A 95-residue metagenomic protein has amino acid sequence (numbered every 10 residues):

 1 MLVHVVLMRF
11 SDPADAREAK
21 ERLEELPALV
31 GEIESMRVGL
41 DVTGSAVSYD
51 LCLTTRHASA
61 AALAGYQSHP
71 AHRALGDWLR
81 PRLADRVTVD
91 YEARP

Functional and structural regions predicted by a protein language model:
M1-D50, A58-S68, Y91-P95: Short S/T/G/P-rich N-terminal loop/turn motif that feeds into the first structured element of a domain
E25, W78, R82: Solvent-exposed, charged/polar functional surfaces in cytosolic regulatory/catalytic domains
E32-I33, L83-D85: A generic structural signal for alpha->beta connector loops
Q67, G76-L79: Short, flexible helix/strand-to-coil boundary loops that buttress conserved ligand/catalytic motifs in alpha/beta
